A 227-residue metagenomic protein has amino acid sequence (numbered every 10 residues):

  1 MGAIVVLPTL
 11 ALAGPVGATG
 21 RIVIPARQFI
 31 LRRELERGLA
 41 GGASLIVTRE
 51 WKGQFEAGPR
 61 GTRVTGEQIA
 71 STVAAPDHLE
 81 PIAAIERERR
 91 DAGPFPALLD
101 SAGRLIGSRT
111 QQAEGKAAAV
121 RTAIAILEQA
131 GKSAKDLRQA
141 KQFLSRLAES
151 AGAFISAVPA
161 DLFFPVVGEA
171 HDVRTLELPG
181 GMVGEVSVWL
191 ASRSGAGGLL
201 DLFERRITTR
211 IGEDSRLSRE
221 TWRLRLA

Functional and structural regions predicted by a protein language model:
M1-P15: N-terminal export signals
T9, L39, G53, T72 (+2 more regions): Residues in flexible loops and secondary-structure boundaries
G14-A83, A153-A227: Acidic, serine/threonine-rich low-complexity disordered tracts
R49-G53, A83-E86, K116-A118, L127: Short, low-complexity, polar/charged sequence segments that are solvent-exposed and flexible
Q54-P59, R89-A92, T122-I124, K132-S133: Glycine-rich loops and low-complexity Gly/Arg-rich segments that provide flexible linkers or classic glycine-based
Q68-I106: Hydrophobic/aromatic-rich structural module bridging two neighboring secondary-structure elements via a short loop
D100-V183: Solvent-exposed helix/loop surface patches that form functional interfaces
